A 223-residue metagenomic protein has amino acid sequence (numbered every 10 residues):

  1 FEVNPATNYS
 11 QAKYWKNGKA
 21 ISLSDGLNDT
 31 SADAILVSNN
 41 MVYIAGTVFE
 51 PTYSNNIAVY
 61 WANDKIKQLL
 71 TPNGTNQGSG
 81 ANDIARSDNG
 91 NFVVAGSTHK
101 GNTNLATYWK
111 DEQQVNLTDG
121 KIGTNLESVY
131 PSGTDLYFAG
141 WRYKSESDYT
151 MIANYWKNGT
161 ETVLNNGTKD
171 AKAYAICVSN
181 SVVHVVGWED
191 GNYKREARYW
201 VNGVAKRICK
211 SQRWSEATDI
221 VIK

Functional and structural regions predicted by a protein language model:
F1-K223: Residue-level hotspots at or immediately adjacent to binding/recognition sites across diverse folds
